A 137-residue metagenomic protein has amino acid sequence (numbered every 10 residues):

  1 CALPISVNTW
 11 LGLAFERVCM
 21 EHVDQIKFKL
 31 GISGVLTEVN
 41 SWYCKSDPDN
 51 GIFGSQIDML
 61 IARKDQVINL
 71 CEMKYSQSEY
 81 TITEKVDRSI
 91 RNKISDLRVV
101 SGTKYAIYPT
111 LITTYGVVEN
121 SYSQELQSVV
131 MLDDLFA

Functional and structural regions predicted by a protein language model:
C1-A137: A cross-kingdom feature that marks ATP-driven nucleic-acid transaction machinery
